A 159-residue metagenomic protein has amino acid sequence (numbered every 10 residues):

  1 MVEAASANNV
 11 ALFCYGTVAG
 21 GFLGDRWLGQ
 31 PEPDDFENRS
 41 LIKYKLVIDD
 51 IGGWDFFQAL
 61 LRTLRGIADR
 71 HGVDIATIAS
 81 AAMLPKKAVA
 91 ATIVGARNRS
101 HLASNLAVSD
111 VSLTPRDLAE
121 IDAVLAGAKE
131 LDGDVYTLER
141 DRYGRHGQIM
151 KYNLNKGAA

Functional and structural regions predicted by a protein language model:
M1-R39, D74: Aromatic-lined glycan-binding groove of carbohydrate-active enzymes
A5, L12-Y15, L64, A76-A79 (+2 more regions): Conserved, mostly hydrophobic/aromatic
A7, D35-G66, R70, K87-V89 (+1 more regions): Terminal-tail/helix-coil boundary detector
G16, A79, V94-G95, D117: Short loop/turn and capping residues at structural boundaries
F22, H101-S104: Phosphate- and divalent-cation-binding pockets in alpha/beta enzyme and binding domains that engage nucleotide-derived
D74-A76, A88-T92: A short pocket-lining beta-strand/turn micro-motif at the edge of beta-sheets
A90-H101: Glycine-rich phosphate-binding active-site loops on the catalytic face of alpha/beta enzymes
